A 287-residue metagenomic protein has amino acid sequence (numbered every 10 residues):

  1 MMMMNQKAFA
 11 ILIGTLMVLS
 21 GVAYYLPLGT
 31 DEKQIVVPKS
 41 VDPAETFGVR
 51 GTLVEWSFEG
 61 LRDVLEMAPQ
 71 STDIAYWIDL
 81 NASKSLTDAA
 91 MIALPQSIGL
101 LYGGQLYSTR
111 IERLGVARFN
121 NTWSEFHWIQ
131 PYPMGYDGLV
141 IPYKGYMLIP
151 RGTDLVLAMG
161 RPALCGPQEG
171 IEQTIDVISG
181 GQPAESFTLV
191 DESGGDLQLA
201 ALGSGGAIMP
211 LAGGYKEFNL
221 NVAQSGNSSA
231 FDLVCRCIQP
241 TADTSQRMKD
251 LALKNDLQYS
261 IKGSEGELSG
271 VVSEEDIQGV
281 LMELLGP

Functional and structural regions predicted by a protein language model:
M1-Q6: Short, Lys/Arg-rich N-terminal segment immediately upstream of the first membrane anchor
F9-P27: Hydrophobic membrane-insertion alpha-helices, especially the h-region of bacterial N-terminal signal peptides
T15, I74, R161: Residue-level detector of short, conserved catalytic/binding motifs and their immediate flanks
A23-P142, L197, G263-P287: Structural boundary/hinge residues at secondary-structure and domain interfaces
T30-V41, L199-P287: Leucine-rich, highly hydrophobic segment in Treponema pallidum outer-membrane-associated proteins
V54-V64, W77-I78, S97-G104, Y143-P240: An internal, short helix-loop-strand segment that often contains or flanks glycine-aspartate motifs
A82-L100, S124-I149, Q168-L189, S229-I261 (+1 more regions): Extended intrinsically disordered, low-complexity coil regions enriched in Ser, Thr, Gly, Ala and often Pro
